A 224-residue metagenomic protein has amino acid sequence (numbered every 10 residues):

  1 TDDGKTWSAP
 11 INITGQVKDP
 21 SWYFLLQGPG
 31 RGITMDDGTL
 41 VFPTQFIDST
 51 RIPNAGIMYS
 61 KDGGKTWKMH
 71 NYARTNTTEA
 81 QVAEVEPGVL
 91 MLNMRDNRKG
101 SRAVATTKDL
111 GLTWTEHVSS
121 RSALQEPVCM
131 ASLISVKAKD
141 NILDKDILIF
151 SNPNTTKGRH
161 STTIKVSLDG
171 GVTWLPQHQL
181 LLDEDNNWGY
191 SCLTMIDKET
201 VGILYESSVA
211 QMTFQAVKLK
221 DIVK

Functional and structural regions predicted by a protein language model:
T1-K224: Asp-box/BNR beta-propeller blade signature and adjacent active/binding-site loops in extracellular glycan-interacting
